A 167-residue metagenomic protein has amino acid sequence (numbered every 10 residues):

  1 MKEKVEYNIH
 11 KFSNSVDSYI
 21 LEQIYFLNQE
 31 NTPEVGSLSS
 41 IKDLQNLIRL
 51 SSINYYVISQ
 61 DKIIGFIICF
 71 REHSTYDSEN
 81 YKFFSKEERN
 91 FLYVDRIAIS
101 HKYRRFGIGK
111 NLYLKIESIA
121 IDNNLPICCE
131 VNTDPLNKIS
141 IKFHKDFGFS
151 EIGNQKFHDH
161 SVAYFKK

Functional and structural regions predicted by a protein language model:
K2-K42, K62-I64: Short amphipathic alpha-helix that is part of the acyltransferase structural core
K4-Y7, N154-K167: C-terminal "cap" of GNAT-fold acetyltransferases
S52-R71: Conserved beta-hairpin
I68-R96: Conserved acyl-donor/pantetheine-binding loop and adjacent beta-alpha core of acyl/acetyltransferases and related
D95-R104, T133-D134: A short, internal acetyl-CoA/4′-phosphopantetheine-binding micro-motif in the GNAT/acyltransferase core
I99, R105-S118: Conserved acetyl-CoA-binding loop-helix of GNAT-fold acetyltransferases
A120-T133: Conserved GNAT acetyl-CoA-binding A-motif
T133-G153: Conserved active-site alpha-helix within GNAT-family acetyltransferase domains
